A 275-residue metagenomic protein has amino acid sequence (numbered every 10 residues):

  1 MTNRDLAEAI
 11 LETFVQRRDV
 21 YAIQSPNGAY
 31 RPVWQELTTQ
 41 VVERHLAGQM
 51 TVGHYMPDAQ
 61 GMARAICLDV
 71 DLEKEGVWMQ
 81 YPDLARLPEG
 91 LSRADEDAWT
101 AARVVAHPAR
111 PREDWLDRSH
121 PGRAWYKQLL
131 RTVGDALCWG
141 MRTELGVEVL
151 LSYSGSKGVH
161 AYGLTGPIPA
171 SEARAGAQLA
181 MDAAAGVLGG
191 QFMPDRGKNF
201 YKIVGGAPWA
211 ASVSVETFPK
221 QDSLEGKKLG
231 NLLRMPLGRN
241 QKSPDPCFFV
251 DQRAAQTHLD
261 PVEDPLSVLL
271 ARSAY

Functional and structural regions predicted by a protein language model:
M1-A65, V70-G134, R196-V213, L229-L232 (+2 more regions): DNA replication initiation on ssDNA origins
A9, T132-G140, A175-A183: Long, highly charged amphipathic alpha-helices
V15, D19, G146-V147, G189-G190: Short aromatic/hydrophobic-glycine micro-motifs
M50-D58, L137-S154, F218-E225: Catalytic micro-motifs at enzyme active sites that drive phosphoryl/nucleotidyl and oxygen chemistry
A65-L68, M141-R142, G146-G176, A180 (+1 more regions): Histidine-centered divalent-metal-coordination microenvironment in nucleic-acid enzymes
L145, A180-F192: A common structural junction motif
L150-S156, G190-E225: Short, surface-exposed recognition loops or helix-turn segments adjacent to catalytic cores
